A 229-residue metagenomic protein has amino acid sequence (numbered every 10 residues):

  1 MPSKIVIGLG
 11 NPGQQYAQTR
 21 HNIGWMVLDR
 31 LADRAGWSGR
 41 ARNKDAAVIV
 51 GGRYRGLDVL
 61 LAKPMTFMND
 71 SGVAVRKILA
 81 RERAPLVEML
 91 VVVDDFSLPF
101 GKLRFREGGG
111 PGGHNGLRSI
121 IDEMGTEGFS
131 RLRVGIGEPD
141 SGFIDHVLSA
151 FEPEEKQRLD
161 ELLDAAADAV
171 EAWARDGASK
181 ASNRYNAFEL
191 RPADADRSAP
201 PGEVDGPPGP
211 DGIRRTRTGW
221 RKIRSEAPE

Functional and structural regions predicted by a protein language model:
M1-G108, L117-R133, P139-F143, Q157 (+3 more regions): Nucleotide and nucleotide-moiety/phosphate-recognizing core
R104-G110, L148-E152: Short glycine-enriched, charge-decorated loop/helix-capping segments at active-site entrances that position
D145-L162, W173: Active-site-adjacent mobile loop/cap segments within catalytic or ligand-binding domains
